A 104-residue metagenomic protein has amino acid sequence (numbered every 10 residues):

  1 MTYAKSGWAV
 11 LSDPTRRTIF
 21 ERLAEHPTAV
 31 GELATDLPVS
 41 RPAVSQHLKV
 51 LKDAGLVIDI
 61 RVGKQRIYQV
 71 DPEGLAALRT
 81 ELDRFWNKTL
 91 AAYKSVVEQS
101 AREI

Functional and structural regions predicted by a protein language model:
M1-Y3, E21, A76-I104: Amphipathic alpha-helical dimerization/coiled-coil segments that flank or bridge DNA-binding/regulatory modules
T2-S40, Q65-A76: N-terminal helix-turn-helix DNA-binding core of bacterial DNA-binding proteins
E21, L48-K49: Core alpha-helical elements of the protein kinase catalytic domain, predominantly the helix directly N-terminal
T35, Q46, K52-D53: Alpha-helical residues within the helix-turn-helix
A43: Residues in the helix-turn-helix
Q46-H47, Q65: Glutamine-centric residue-chemistry signal
K52-G63, Q69-V70: Beta-hairpin "wing" of winged helix-turn-helix
